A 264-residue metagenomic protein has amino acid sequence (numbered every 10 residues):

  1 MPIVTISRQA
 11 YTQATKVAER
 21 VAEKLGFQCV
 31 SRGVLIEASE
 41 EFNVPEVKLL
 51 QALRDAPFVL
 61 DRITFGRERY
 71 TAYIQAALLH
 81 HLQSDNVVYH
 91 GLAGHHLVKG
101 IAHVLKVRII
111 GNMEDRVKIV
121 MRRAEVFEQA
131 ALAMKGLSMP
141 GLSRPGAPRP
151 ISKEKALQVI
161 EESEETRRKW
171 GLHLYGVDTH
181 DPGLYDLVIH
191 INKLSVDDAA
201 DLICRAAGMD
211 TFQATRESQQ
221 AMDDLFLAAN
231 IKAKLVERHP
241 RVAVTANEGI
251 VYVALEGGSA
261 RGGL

Functional and structural regions predicted by a protein language model:
T5-A22: Glycine-rich phosphate-binding P-loop
L35-Y89, A93, V126: ATP-dependent small-molecule kinase phosphotransfer cores that center on conserved nucleotide phosphate-binding segments
G94-H95, I110-R116, K193-S195: Conserved nucleotide-binding/hydrolysis micro-motifs of P-loop NTPases
G100-M121, K135, A147, K153-I160: Conserved phosphate-donor/acceptor-positioning beta-strand/loop module used by diverse small-molecule
Q129-V196, D223-L227, K232-A233: Small-molecule kinase domains that catalyze NTP-dependent phosphoryl transfer to phosphate-bearing small molecules
V177-A233, R241-A246, Y252-E256: NTP-dependent small-molecule kinase module
I231-L235, A260-L264: Short, non-transmembrane amphipathic alpha-helical segments
